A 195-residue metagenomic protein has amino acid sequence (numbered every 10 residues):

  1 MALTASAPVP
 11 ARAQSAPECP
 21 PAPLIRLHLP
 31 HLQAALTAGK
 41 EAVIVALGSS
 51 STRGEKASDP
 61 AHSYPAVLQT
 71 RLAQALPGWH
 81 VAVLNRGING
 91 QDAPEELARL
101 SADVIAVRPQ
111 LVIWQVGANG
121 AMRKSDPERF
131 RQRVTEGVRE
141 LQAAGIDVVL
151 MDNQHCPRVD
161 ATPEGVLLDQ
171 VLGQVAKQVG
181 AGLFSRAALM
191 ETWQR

Functional and structural regions predicted by a protein language model:
A2-P10: C-terminal segment of classical bacterial N-terminal signal peptides
A11-S15: Boundary at the C-terminal end of the N-terminal hydrophobic targeting segment
A16-N89, R99-R108: Serine-esterase "nucleophile elbow" of acetyl-processing enzymes
T37, A66-A82, Q91-R195: Alpha-helical cap/lid subdomain in secreted, periplasmic, or secretory-pathway luminal O-acyl-processing enzymes
